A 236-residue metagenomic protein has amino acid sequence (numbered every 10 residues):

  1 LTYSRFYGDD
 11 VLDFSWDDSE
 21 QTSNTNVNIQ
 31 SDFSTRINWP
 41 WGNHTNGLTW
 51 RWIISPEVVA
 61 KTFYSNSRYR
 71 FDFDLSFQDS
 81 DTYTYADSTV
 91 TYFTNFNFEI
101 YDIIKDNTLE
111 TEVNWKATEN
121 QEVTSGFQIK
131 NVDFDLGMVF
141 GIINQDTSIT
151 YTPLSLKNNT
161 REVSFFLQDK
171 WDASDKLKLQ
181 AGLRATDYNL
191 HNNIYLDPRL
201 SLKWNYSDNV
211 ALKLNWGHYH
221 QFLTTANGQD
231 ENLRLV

Functional and structural regions predicted by a protein language model:
L1, D10-V11, P56-A60, R70 (+3 more regions): Repeated loop/turn-to-beta-strand initiation elements of outer-membrane beta-barrel proteins
T2-I53, A60, R68-T89, N95-I103: Flexible loop and strand-edge segments within Gram-negative outer membrane beta-barrel domains
R5-V11, N66-R70, I129-D135, L183-N189 (+2 more regions): Transmembrane beta-strands of outer-membrane beta-barrel pores
D9-D13, D18-N24, F140-I142, N189 (+1 more regions): Surface-exposed extracellular loop regions of Gram-negative outer-membrane beta-barrel proteins, predominantly
N28-W50, L154-T160, Y219-V236: Outer-membrane beta-barrel signature, preferentially recognizing the C-terminal barrel domain of Gram-negative
G42-L48, K105-T111, R161-L167, L183 (+1 more regions): Hydrophobic, lipid-facing positions within transmembrane beta-strands of outer-membrane proteins
R51-W52, V113-A117, K170-W171, A185 (+3 more regions): Residue-level signature of outer-membrane beta-barrel architecture
N66, T94-K178: Outer-membrane beta-barrel transmembrane domain signature of Gram-negative proteins, especially the mid-to-C-terminal
